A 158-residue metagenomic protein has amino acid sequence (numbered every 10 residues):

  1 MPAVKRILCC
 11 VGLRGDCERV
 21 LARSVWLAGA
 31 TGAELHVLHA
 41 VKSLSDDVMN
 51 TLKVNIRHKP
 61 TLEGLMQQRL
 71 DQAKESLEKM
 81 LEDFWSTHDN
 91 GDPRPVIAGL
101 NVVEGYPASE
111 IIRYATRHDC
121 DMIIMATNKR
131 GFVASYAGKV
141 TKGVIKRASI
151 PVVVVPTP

Functional and structural regions predicted by a protein language model:
M1-P2, K79-I123: Structural beta-alpha unit
P2-P60, N90: Small/aliphatic-rich secondary-structure junction motif
L38, G99-V103, V153: General small-molecule cofactor/ligand-binding pocket signal
L52-I56, H118, T141-G143: Short, hinge-like loop/turn segments at secondary-structure boundaries
R57-S76: A short acidic, glycine-rich active-site loop that binds or catalyzes chemistry on phosphate/adenosine moieties
M122-G143: Glycine-rich, Arg-bearing micro-motifs that act as flexible, cationic patches
I150-P158: Short, flexible loop segments at boundaries between secondary-structure elements
